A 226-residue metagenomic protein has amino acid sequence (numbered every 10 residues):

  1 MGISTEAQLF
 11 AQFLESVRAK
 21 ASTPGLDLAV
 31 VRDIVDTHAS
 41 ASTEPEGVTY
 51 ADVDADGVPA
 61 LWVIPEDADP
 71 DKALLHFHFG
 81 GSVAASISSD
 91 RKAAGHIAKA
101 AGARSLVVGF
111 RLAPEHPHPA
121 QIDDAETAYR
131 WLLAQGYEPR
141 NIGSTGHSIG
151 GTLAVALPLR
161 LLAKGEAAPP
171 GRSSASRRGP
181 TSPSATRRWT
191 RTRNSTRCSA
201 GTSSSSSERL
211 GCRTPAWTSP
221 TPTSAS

Functional and structural regions predicted by a protein language model:
M1-A68: A glycine/proline-hinged amphipathic helix-loop "lid/cap" segment that gates access to hydrophobic ligand pockets
V17, A51-S226: Alpha/beta-hydrolase superfamily serine-hydrolase fold, recognizing
